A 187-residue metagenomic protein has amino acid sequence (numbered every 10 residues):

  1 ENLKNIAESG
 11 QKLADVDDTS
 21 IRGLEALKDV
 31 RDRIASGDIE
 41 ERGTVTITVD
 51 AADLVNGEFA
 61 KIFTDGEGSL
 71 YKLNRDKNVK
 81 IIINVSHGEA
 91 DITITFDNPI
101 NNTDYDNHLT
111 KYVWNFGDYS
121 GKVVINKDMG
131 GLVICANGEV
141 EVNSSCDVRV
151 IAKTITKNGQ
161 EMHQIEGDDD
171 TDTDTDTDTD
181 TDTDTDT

Functional and structural regions predicted by a protein language model:
G10-D169: Long, polar low-complexity repeats
D168-T187: Ser/Thr/Gly/Pro-rich low-complexity, disordered linker/stalk segments of secreted and cell-surface proteins
